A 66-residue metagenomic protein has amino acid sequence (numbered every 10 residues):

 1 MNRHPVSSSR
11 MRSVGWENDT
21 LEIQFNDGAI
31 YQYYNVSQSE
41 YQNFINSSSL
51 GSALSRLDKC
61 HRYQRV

Functional and structural regions predicted by a protein language model:
M1-V66: Acidic/histidine-enriched, beta-strand-rich ligand/metal-binding domains
